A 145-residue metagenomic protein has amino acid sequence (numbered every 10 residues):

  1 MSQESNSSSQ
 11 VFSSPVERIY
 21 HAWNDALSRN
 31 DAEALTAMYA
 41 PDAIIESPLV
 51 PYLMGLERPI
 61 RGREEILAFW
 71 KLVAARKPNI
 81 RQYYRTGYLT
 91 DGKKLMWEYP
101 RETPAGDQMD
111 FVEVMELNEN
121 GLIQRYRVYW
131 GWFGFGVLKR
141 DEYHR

Functional and structural regions predicted by a protein language model:
M1-A37, P41, D141-R145: Short, low-complexity N-terminal intrinsically disordered segments enriched in polar/charged residues
S2-V11, L67-R145: A beta-strand edge to alpha-helix "cap/lid" segment located at domain peripheries
S13, A32-A34, M38-D91: A solvent-exposed, acidic/Ser-Thr-rich amphipathic alpha-helical stretch
S14-A26, I60-I66, G121, Y126: Short charge-dense sequence patches
E17, P48-L49, A105-G106: Short hydrophobic/aromatic segments of transmembrane alpha-helices and their interfaces
